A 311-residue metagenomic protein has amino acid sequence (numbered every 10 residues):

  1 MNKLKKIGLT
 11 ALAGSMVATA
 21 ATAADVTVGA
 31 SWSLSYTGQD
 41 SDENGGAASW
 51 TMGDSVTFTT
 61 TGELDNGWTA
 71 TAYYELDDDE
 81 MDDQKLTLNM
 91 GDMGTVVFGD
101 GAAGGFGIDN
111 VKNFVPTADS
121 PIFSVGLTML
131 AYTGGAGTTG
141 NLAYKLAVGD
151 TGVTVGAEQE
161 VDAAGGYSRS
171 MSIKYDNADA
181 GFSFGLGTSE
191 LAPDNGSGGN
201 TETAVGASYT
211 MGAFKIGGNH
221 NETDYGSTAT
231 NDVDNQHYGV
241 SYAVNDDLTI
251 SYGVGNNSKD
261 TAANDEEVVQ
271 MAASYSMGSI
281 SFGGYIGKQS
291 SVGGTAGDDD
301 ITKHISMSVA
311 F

Functional and structural regions predicted by a protein language model:
M1-F311: Outer-membrane beta-barrel proteins
